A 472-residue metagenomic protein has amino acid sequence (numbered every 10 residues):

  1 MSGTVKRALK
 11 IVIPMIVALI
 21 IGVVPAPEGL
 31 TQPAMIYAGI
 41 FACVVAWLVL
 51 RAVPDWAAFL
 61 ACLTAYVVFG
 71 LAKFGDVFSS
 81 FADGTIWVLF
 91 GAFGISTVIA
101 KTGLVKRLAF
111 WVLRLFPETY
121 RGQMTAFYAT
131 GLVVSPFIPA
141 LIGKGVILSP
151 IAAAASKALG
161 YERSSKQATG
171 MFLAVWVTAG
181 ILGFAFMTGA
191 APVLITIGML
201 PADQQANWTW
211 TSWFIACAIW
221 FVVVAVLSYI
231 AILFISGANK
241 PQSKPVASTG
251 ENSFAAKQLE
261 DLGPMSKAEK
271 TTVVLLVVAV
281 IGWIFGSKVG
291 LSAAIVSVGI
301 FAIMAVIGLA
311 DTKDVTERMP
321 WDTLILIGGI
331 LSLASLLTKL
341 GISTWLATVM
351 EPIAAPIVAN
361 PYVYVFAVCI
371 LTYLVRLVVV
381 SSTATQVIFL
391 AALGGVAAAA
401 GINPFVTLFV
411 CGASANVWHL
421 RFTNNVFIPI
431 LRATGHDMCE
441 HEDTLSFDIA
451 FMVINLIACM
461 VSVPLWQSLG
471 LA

Functional and structural regions predicted by a protein language model:
M1-V88, S212-T348, S446-A472: Hydrophobic transmembrane alpha-helices of multi-pass small-molecule transporters
S2, A154-Q242, N403, F427-A472: Membrane-core helix-loop-helix motifs of multi-pass transport proteins
M15-A18, G39-A46, F127-L132, V175-T178 (+3 more regions): Hydrophobic, membrane-inserted alpha-helices
A26, W56-E162, P320-A400: Membrane-embedded alpha-helical segments and adjacent helix-loop junctions characteristic of multi-pass solute
V45-V53, T130-A140, W176-M187, G282-K288 (+2 more regions): Transmembrane alpha-helix interface/packing and boundary motifs in multi-pass membrane proteins, characterized by
G84-G94, I138-G143, W213-Y229, F405-W418: Alpha-helical transmembrane segments
A109, I142-K157, F172-L173, A185-A202 (+4 more regions): Re-entrant/interfacial helical elements at transmembrane boundaries that shape and gate the permeation pathway
R121-S135, Y161-L182, W208-W213, P361-L374 (+1 more regions): Alpha-helical transmembrane segments of multi-pass membrane proteins
